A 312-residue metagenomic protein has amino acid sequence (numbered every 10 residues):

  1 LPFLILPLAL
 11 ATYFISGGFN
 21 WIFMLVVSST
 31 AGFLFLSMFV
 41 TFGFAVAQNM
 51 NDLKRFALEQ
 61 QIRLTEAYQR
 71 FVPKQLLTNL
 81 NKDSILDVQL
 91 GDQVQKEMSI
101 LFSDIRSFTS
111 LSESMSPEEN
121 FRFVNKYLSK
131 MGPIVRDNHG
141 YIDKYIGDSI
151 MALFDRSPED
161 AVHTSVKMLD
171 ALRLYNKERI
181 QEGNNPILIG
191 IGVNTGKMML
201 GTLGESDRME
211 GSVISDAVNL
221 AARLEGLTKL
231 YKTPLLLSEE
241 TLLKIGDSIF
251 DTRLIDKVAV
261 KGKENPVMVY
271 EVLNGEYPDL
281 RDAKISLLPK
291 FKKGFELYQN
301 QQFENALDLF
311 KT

Functional and structural regions predicted by a protein language model:
L1-D52: Membrane-embedded alpha-helical segments, specifically the hydrophobic cores of selected transmembrane helices
M38-Q95: Regulatory cytosolic signal-relay segments
V88-K167, G211: Catalytic NTP-binding/metal-coordinating core of nucleotidyl cyclase/transferase enzymes
V124-G140, M151, D155-I191, T195 (+2 more regions): Alpha-helical scaffold within the catalytic cores of cyclic-nucleotide enzymes
M198, K229-K293, T312: Cytosolic regulatory/linker segments at or just downstream of nucleotide-handling modules in signal-transduction
F291, Y298-Q299: Hydrophobic/aromatic side-chain positions at a characteristic register within alpha-helices of tetratricopeptide repeats
